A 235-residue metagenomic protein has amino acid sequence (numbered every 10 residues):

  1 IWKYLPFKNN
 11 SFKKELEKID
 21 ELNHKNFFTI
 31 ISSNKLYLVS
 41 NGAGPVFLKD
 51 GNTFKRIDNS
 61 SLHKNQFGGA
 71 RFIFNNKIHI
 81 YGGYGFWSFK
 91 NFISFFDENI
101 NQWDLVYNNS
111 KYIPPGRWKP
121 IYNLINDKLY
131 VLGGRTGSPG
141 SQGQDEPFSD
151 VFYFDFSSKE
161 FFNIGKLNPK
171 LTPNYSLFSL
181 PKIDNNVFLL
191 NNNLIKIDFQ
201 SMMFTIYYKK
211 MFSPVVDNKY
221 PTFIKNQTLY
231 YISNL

Functional and structural regions predicted by a protein language model:
I1, E15-S40, V46, S60-F86 (+7 more regions): Conserved short beta-strand element of beta-propeller blades
W2-L16, K55-S61, W103-S110, F162-N168 (+1 more regions): Beta-propeller fold detector
G44-G51, K90-N101, Q144-K159, L194-M203 (+1 more regions): Beta-propeller blade signature
N126-D127, S157, F161: Short, solvent-exposed linear motifs at loop/edge-of-secondary-structure regions
R135: Carbohydrate-associated surface elements
S138-Q142: A generic structural signal for short coil/turn motifs at secondary-structure boundaries
